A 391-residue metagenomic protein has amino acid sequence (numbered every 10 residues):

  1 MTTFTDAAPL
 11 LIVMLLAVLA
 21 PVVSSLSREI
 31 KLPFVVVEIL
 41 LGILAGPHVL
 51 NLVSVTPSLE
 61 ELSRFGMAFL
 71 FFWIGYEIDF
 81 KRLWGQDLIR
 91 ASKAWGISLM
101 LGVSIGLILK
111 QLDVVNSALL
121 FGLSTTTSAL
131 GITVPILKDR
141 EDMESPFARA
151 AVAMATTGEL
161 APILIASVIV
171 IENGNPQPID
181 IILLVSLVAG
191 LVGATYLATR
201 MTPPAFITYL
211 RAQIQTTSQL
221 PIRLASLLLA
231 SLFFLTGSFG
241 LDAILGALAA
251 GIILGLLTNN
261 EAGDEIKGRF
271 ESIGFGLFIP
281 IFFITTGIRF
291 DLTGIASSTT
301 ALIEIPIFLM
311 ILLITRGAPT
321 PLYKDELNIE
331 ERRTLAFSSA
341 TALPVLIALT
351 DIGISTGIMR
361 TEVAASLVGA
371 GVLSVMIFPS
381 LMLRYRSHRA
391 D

Functional and structural regions predicted by a protein language model:
A7, L50, G102-I108, E159-N173 (+3 more regions): Hydrophobic alpha-helical transmembrane segments in multi-pass integral membrane proteins
A8-V22, D79-A118, G122-L123, P176-V192 (+3 more regions): Entry/N-cap segments of selected transmembrane alpha helices and their immediately preceding amphipathic helices
P9-M14, T56, E60-G66, A91 (+5 more regions): Structural signal for the N-terminal portions of transmembrane helices and their immediately preceding loop/interface
L16-I30, F71-G85, G131-E144, T195-L210 (+3 more regions): C-terminal ends of transmembrane helices
A17-P21, I43, P47, W73-G75 (+10 more regions): Alpha-helical transmembrane segments of multi-pass membrane proteins
L26-L32, I43-R90, A205-L220, L224-P306: Membrane-interface junctions of multi-pass transporters
L32, Y76-L88, K110-V115, I136-R149 (+6 more regions): Juxtamembrane helix-boundary/capping and inter-helix hinge elements in multi-pass membrane proteins
L99-I105, T125-I165, L312-L322, T341-I352 (+1 more regions): Short helical (or helix-break) motifs at transmembrane helix termini and adjacent helical loops in multi-pass membrane
